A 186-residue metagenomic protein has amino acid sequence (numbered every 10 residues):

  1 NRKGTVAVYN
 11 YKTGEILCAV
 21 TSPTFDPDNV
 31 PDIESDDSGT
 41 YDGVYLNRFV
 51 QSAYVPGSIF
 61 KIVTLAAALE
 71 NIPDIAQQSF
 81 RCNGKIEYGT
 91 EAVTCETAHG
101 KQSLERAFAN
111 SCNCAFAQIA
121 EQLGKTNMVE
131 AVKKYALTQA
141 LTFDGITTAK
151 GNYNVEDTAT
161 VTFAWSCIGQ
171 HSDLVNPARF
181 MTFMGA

Functional and structural regions predicted by a protein language model:
N1: Short, basic/aromatic recognition patches
G4, V8-S58, V63-A186: Beta-lactam-recognizing serine transpeptidase/beta-lactamase-like catalytic domain environment
